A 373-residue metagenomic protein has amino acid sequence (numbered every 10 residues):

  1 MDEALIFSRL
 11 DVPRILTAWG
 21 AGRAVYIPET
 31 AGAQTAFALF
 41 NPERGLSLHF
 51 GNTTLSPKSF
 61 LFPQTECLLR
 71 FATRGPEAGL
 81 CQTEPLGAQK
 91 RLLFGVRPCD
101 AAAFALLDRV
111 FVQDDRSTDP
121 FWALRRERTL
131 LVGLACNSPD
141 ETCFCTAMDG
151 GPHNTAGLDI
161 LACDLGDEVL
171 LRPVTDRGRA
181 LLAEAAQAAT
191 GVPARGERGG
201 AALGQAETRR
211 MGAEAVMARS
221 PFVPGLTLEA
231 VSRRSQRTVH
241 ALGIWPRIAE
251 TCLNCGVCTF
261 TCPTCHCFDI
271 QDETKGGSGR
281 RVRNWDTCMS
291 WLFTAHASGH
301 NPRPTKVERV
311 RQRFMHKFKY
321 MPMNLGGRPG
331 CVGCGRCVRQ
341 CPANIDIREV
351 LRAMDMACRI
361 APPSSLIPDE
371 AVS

Functional and structural regions predicted by a protein language model:
M1-Q236: Iron-sulfur-associated redox domains of electron-transfer enzymes in respiratory and anaerobic energy metabolism
F104, P263-C267, P342: Active-site-flanking alpha-helical
G225-E250, F268-S373: Ferredoxin-type iron-sulfur electron-transfer modules in oxidoreductases and energy-metabolism complexes
I248-T259: Extended amphipathic alpha-helical segments enriched in small hydrophobics
V257-E273: A donor-sugar binding/catalytic signature common to diverse glycosyltransferases and related nucleotide-sugar
